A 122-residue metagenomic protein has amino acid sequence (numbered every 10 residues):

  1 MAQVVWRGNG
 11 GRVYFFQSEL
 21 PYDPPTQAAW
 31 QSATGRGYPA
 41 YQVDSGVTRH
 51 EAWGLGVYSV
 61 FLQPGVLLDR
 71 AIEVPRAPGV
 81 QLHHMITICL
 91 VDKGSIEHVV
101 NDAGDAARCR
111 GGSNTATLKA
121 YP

Functional and structural regions predicted by a protein language model:
M1-P122: Extracellular/periplasmic carbohydrate-active domains that bind, remodel, or depolymerize complex polysaccharides
